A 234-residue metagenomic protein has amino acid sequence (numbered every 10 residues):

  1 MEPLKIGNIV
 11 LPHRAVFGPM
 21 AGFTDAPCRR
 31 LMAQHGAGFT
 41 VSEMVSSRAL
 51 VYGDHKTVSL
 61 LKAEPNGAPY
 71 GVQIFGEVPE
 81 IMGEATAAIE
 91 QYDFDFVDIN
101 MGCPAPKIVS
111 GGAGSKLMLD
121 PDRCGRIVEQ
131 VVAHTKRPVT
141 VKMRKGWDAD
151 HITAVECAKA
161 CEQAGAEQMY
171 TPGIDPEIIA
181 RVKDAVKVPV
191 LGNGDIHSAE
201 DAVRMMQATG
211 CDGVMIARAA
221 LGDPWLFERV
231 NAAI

Functional and structural regions predicted by a protein language model:
M1-I234: Flavin-dependent oxidoreductase catalytic cores
